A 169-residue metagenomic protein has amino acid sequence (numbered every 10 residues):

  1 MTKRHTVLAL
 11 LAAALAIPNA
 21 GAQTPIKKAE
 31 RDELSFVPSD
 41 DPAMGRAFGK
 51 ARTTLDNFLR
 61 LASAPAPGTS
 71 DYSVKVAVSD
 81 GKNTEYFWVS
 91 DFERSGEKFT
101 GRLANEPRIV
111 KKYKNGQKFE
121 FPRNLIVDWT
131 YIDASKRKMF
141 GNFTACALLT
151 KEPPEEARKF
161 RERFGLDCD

Functional and structural regions predicted by a protein language model:
M1-L8: Bacterial N-terminal signal peptides that target proteins for export
A9-A16: Bacterial N-terminal signal peptides
G21-W88, E93-D169: Mixed-charge, low-complexity intrinsically disordered regions
